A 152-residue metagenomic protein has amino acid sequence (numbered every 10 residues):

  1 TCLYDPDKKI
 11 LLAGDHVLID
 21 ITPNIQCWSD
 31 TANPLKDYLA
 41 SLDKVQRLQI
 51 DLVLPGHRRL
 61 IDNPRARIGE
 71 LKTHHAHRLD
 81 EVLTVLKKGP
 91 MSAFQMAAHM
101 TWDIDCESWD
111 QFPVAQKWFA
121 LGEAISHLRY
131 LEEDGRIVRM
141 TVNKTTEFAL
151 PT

Functional and structural regions predicted by a protein language model:
T1-E81: Metallo-beta-lactamase
T84-T152: C-terminal regulatory/interaction regions
